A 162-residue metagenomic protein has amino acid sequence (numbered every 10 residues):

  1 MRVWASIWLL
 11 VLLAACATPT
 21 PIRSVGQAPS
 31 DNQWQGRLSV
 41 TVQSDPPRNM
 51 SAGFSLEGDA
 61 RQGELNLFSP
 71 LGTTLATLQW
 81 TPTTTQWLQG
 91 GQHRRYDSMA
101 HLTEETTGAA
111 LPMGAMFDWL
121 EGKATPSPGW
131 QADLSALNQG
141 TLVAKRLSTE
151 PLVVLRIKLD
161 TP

Functional and structural regions predicted by a protein language model:
M1-W8: Bacterial N-terminal signal peptides that target proteins for export
L10, A14-N32: Bacterial Sec signal peptide processing site at the extreme N-terminus
A17-P19, T41, W87-Q89, R94-P162: Mature, soluble, non-transmembrane domains
N32-L75: Post-signal-peptide N-terminal segment of Sec-exported extracytoplasmic proteins
Q33-R37, N49-S51, W80-P82, L137-A144 (+1 more regions): Extended beta-sheet lipid-handling architectures
G58-A60, S69-L71, W80-P82, R146-E150 (+1 more regions): A generic beta-sheet turn/junction motif
Q62-E64, T84-Q86, T141: Structural motif
L71-R94: Mid-length scaffold segments of soluble, non-membrane domains
